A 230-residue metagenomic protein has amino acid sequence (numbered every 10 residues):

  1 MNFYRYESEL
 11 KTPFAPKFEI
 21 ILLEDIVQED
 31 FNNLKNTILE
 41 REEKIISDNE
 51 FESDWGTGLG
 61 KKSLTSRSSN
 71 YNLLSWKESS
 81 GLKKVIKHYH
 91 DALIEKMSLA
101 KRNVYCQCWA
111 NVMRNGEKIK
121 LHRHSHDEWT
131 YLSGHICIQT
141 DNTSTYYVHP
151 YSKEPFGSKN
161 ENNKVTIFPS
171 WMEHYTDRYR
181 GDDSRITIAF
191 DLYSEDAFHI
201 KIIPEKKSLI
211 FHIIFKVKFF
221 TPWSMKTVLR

Functional and structural regions predicted by a protein language model:
M1, P204-R230: Membrane-proximal basic amphipathic "stem/tether" segments
M1-M97: Non-heme Fe(II)/2-oxoglutarate
L34, T143-E154, F190, S194 (+1 more regions): Short secondary-structure transition/capping segments
S69-K83, L132-C137, I210-F215, T227: Short N-terminal helix-initiation segments at or just after the protein's N-terminus
E78-K83, R180-L192: Ampiphathic alpha-helical segments that act as solvent-exposed interaction surfaces
S98-D177, S184-T187, F198: Catalytic core of non-heme Fe(II) oxygenases with the double-stranded beta-helix
R185-L209: Short peripheral tails and domain-boundary helices/loops at the edges of structured domains
